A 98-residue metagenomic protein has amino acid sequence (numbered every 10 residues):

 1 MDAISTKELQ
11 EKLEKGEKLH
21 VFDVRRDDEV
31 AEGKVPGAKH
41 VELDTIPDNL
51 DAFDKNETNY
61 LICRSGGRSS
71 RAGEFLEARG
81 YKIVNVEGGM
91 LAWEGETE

Functional and structural regions predicted by a protein language model:
M1-L19, R26-T58, G67-E98: Rhodanese-like catalytic fold shared by cysteine-dependent sulfurtransferases and DSP/PTP-type phosphatases
I62-C63: Short, surface-exposed ligand- or partner-binding patches at beta-edge/loop junctions that are enriched in aromatics
